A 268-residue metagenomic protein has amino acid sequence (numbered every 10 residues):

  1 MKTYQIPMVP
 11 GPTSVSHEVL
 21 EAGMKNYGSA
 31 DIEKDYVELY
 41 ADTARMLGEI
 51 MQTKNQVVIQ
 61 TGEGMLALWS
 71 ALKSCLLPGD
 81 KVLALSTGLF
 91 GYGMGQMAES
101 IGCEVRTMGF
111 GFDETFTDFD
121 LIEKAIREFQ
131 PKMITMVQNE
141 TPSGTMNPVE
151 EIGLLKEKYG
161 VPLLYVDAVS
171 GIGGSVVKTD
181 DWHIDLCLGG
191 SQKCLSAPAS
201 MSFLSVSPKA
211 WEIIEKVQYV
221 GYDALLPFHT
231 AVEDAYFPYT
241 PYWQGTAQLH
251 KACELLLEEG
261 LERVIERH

Functional and structural regions predicted by a protein language model:
T3-T61, M65: A glycine-/small-polar-enriched, mobile loop at the entrance of the PLP active site in fold-type I
P7-V9, V58-T61, A84, T107-M108 (+3 more regions): General beta-strand structural signal in soluble alpha/beta enzymes
S14-V15, Q192-R267: Active-site C-terminal subdomain of aminotransferase-like
K54-L83, T87, G91-G95: Conserved beta-loop-alpha segment that forms the PLP phosphate-binding cup at the N-terminus of a helix
G93-E104, D120-E123: Active-site-proximal loop->helix
F116-G173: Active-site phosphate-binding strand-loop segment of PLP-dependent enzymes
D180-Q192: Conserved active-site segment immediately N-terminal to the catalytic lysine that forms the internal aldimine
